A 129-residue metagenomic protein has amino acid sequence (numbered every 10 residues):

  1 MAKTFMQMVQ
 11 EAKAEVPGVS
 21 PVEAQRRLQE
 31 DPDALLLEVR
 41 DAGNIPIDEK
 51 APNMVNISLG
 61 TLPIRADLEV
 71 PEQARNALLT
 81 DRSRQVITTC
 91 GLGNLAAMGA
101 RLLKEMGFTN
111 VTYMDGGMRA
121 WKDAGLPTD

Functional and structural regions predicted by a protein language model:
M1-A34, A42-Q85, L92-D129: Rhodanese-like catalytic fold shared by cysteine-dependent sulfurtransferases and DSP/PTP-type phosphatases
